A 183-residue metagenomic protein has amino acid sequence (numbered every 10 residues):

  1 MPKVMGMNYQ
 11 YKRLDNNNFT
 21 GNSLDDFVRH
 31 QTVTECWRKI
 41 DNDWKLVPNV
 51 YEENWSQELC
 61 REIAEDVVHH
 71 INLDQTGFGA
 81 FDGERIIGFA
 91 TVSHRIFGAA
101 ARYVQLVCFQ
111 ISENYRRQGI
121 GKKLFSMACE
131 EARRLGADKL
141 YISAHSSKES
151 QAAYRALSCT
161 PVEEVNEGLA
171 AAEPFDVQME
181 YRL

Functional and structural regions predicted by a protein language model:
M1-G6: Short, Lys/Arg-enriched N-terminal segments with co-localized hydrophobic residues within the first ~10-30 amino acids
N18-F19, D26-R102, V107, S112 (+1 more regions): Acetyl-CoA-dependent GNAT
C108-I111, R117-E130, R155-A156: Conserved acetyl-CoA-binding loop-helix of GNAT-fold acetyltransferases
G121, F125, S147-S150, E167-E173: Short glycine/proline-centered loop/turn elements that form peptide/ligand docking sites
A132-H145: Conserved GNAT acetyl-CoA-binding A-motif
L135, A156-L157: Structural motif
Y141, S158-V177: Conserved catalytic-core motifs of GNAT/GCN5-like acyltransferases
